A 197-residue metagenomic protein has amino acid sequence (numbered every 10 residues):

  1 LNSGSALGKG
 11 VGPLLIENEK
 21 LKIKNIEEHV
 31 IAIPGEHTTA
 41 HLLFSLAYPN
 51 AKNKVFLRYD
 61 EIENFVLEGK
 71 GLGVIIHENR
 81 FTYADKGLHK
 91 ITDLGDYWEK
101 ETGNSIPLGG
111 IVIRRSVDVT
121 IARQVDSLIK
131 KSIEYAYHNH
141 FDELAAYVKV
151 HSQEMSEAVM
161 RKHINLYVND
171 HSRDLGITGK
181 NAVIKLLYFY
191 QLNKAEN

Functional and structural regions predicted by a protein language model:
L1-L21, F81-D85, R115: Acidic, polar ligand-binding/catalytic clefts
L1-S3, N50-K54, G87-D93: Active-site regions of enzymes building and remodeling cell-envelope glycoconjugates
L7, I23-I26, G103-S105: Solvent-exposed alpha-helices and their adjacent loops that cap or buttress functional pockets in soluble metabolic
V11-G71, E78, N181: Bilobed "Venus flytrap"/periplasmic-binding protein-like clamshell domains and structurally analogous long
E28, E99, R173-I177: Short, solvent-exposed loop/beta-turn-alpha elements that line the ligand-binding surface or hinge of extracytoplasmic
R58-V148: Pocket-lining segment of extracytoplasmic ligand-binding domains
D118-F189: Secondary-structure end/capping motifs
F189-N197: Conserved C-terminal helix/tail region of periplasmic/extracytoplasmic solute-binding proteins
